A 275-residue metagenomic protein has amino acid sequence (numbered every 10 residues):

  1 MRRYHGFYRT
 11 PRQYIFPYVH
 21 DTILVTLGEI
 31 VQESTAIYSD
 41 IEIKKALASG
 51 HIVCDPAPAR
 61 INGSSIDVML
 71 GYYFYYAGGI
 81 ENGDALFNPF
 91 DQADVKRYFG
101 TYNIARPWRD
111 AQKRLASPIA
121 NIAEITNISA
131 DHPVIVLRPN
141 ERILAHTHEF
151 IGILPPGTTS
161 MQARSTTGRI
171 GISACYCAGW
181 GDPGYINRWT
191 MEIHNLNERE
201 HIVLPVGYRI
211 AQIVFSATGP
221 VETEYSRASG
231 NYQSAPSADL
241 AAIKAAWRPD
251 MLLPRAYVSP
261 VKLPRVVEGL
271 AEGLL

Functional and structural regions predicted by a protein language model:
Y4-Y8, Y14-Y18: Aromatic (phenylalanine/tyrosine) cluster motif
I15-L275: DUTPase catalytic domain/fold
